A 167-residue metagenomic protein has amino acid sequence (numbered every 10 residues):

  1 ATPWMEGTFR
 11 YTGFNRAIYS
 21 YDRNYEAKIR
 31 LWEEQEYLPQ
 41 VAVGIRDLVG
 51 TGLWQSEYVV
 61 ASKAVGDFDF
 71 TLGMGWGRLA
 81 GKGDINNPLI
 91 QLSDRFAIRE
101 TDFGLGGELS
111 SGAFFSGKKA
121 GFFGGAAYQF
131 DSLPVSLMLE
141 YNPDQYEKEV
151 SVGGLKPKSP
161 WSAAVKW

Functional and structural regions predicted by a protein language model:
A1-S56, K63-F68, G77-L79, S110-S111 (+5 more regions): Transmembrane beta-barrel domains of Gram-negative outer membranes and organellar outer membranes
S56-D144: Detector for outer-membrane/organellar transmembrane beta-barrel domains, recognizing the amphipathic beta-strand
